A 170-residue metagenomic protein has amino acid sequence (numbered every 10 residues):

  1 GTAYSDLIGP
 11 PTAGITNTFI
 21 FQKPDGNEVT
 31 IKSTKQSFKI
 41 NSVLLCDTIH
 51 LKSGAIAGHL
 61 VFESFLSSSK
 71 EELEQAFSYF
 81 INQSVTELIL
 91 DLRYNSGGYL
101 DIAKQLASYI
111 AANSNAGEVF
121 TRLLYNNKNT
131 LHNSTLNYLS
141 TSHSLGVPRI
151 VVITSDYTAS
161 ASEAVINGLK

Functional and structural regions predicted by a protein language model:
G1-L88, I102: Flexible, low-complexity junctional segments that flank or bridge functional domains
N41-S42, G97-V152: Gly/Ser/Thr-rich loop/hinge elements
V61-F65, D91-N95, L123, I153-Y157: Active-site-proximal beta-strand/loop segments in catalytic clefts of secreted hydrolases
E71-E72, G98, I102, Y157-A161: Short, glycine/acidic-rich beta->alpha junctions
S78-N82, S108-N115, K170: Sec-exported extracytoplasmic/periplasmic mature domains
L88, V165-K170: Short, intrinsically disordered, charge-balanced linker/junction segments flanking boundaries in proteins
L145-N167: A conserved active-site cap/scaffold subdomain adjacent to cofactor or substrate pockets
